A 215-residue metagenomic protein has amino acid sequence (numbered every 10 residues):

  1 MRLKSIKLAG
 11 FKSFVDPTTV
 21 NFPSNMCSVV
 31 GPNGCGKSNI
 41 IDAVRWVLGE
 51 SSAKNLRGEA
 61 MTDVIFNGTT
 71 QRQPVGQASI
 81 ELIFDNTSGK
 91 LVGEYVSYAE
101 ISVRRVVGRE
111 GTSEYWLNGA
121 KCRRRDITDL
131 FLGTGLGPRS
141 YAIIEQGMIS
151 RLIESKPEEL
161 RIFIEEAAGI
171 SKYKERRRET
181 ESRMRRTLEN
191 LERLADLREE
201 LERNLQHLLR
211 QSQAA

Functional and structural regions predicted by a protein language model:
R2-A215: Gly/Lys-enriched N-terminal cap/neck module of very large, oligomeric protein machines
